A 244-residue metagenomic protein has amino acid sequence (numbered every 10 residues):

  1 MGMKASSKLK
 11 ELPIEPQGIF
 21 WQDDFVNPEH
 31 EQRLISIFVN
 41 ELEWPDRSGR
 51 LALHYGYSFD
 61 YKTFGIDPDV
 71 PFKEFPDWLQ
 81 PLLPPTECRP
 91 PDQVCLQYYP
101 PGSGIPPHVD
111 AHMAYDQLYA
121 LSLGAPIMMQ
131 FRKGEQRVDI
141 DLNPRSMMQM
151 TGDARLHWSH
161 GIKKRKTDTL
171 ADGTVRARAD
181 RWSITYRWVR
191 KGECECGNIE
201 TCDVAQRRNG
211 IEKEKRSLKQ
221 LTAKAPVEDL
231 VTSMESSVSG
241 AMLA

Functional and structural regions predicted by a protein language model:
M1-A244: Non-heme Fe(II) oxygenase metal-center motifs and adjacent flexible, charged/small-residue loops
